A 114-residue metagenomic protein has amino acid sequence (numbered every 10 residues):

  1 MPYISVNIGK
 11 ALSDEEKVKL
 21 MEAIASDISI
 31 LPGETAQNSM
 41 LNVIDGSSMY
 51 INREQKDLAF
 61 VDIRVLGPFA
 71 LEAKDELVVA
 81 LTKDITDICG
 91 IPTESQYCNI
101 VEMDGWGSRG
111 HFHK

Functional and structural regions predicted by a protein language model:
M1-K114: Interaction-mediating elements
